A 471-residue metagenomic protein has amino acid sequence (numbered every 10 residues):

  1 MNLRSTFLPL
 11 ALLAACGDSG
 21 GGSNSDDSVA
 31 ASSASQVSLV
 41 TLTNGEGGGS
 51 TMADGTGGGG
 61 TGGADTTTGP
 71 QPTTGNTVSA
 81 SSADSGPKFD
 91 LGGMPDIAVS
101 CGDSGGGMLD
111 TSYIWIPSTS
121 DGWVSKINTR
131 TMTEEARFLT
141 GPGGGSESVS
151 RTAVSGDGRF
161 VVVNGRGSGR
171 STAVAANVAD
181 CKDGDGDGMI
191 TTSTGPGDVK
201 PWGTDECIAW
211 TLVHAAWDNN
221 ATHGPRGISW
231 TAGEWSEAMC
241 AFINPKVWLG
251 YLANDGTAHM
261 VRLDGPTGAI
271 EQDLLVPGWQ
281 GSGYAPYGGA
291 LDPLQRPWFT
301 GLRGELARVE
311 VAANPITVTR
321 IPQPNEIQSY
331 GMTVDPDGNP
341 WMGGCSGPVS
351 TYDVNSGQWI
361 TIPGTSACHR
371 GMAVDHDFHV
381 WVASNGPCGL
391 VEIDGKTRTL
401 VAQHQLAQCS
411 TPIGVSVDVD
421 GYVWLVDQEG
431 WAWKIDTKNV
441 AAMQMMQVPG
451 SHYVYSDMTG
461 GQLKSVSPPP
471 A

Functional and structural regions predicted by a protein language model:
C16-G106: Ser/Thr-rich, Pro/Gly/Ala-heavy low-complexity intrinsically disordered linkers and tails of secreted extracellular
G86-P87, G92-A136, P245-V247: An edge-strand/N-cap motif at the start of beta-rich repeat modules
G92-D110, S150-R159, D218-N244, Y287-L294 (+4 more regions): Structural signature of eukaryotic scaffold interfaces centered on beta-propeller domains
Y113-P117, R159-N164, N244-G250, R296-T300 (+3 more regions): Conserved beta-propeller blade signature
T119, G165-G167, A176, Y251-D255 (+5 more regions): Short loop/turn segments immediately following the C-termini of beta-strands
T129-M132, N177-V178, D264-G268, E310-P315 (+3 more regions): Short loop/turn segments that connect beta-strands within beta-propeller blades
F138-G145, W217-N220, L274-S282, R320-N325 (+3 more regions): Surface loop/turn motifs at the tips and blade-to-blade linkers of beta-strand repeat domains
V426-A471: Blade-level signature of beta-propeller repeat domains, shared across WD40, Kelch, NHL, RCC1 and BNR/Asp-box propellers
